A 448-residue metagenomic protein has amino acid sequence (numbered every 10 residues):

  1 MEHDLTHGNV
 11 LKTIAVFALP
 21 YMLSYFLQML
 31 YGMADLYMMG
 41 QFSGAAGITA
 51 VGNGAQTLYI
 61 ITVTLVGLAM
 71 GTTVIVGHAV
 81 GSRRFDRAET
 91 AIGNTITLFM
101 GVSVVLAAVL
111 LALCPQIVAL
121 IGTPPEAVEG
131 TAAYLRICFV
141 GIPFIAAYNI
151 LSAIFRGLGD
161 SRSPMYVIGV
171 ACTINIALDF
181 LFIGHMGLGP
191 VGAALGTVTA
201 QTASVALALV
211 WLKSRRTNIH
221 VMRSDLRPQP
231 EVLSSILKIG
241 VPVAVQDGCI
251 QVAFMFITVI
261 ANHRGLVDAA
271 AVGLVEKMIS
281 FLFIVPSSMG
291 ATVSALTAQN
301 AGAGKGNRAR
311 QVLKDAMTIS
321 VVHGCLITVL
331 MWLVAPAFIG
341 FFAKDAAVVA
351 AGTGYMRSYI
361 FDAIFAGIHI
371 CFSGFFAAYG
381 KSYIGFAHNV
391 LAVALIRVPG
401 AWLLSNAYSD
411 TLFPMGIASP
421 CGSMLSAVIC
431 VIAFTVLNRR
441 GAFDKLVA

Functional and structural regions predicted by a protein language model:
M1-A18, V76-P143, H185-V241, T297-D362 (+1 more regions): Short alpha-helical transmembrane segments in multi-pass integral membrane proteins
L5-F42, Q56-G71, I75, M100-A107 (+6 more regions): N-terminal transmembrane alpha-helices
V16-D35, I137, A171, A200-S204 (+4 more regions): Transmembrane helical elements of multi-pass membrane transporters/channels
F26, L30-T49, V118-P125, L181-L188 (+5 more regions): Helix-terminus/linker motif at the lipid-water interface of multi-pass membrane proteins
M33-L36, A108, I150-I154, T173-L181 (+7 more regions): Alpha-helical transmembrane segments of multipass membrane proteins
S43-Q56, L135, A194, L266-F281 (+2 more regions): Small-residue hotspots at the loop-to-helix junctions and early N-terminal turns of transmembrane alpha-helices
I48-A108, I145-P164, T258, A271-A335 (+1 more regions): Small-residue-rich hydrophobic transmembrane alpha-helices
A69, I137-R156, P164-C172, A193-A208 (+5 more regions): Short runs within selected transmembrane alpha-helices of multi-pass transporters and secretion channels
